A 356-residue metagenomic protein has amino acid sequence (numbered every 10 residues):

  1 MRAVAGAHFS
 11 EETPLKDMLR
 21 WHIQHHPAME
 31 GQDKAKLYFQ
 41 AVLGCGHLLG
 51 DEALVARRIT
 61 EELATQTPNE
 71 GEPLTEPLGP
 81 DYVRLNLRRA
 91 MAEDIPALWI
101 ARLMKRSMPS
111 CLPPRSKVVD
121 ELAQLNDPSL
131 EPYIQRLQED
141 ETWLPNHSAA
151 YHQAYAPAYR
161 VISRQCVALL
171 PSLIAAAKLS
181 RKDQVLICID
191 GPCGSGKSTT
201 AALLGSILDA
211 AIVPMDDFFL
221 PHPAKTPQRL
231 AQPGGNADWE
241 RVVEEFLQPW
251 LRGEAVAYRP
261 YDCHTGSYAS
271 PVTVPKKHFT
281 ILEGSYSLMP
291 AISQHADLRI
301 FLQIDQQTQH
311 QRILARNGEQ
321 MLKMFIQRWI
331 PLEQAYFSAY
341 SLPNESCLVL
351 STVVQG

Functional and structural regions predicted by a protein language model:
M1-A149: Long, basic/Gly/Ser/Thr-rich N-terminal segments that mediate initial subcellular attachment or targeting
A154-K178: N-terminal pre-Walker A segment at the start of P-loop NTPase domains
L186-C188: Short hydrophobic/aromatic beta-strand immediately N-terminal to the Walker A/P-loop
P192: P-loop (Walker A) phosphate-binding loop of NTP-binding proteins
K197: Conserved lysine of the Walker
A211-P214, L220-T273, F279: Conserved nucleotide-sensing/catalytic segment adjacent to the nucleotide-binding pocket in NTP-handling enzymes
Y268-R316: ATP-dependent NMP and nucleoside kinases share a basic, alpha-helical "lid"
